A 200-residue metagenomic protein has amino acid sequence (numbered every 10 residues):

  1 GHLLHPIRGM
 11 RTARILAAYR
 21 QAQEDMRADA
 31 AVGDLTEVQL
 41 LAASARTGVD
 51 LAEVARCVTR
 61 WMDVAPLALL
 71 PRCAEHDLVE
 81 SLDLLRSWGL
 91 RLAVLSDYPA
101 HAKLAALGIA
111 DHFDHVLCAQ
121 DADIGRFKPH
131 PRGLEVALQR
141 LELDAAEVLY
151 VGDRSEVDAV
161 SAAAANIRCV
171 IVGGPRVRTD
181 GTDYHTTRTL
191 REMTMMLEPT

Functional and structural regions predicted by a protein language model:
G1-Q21: Active-site neighborhood of HAD-like aspartate-dependent phosphohydrolases
P6-R11, V49-A52, G108-A110, D144: Short coil/loop linkers at secondary-structure junctions
A17-D63: A metal-dependent, Asp-based hydrolase signature
E24-R27, A65-A68, C73, R86 (+2 more regions): A short, structure-level motif marking secondary-structure boundaries and short turns
L35-T36, L70-D77, P129, G133: Soluble or luminal CAZymes and related metallo-dependent hydrolases
E53-R56, D63-A93: Short, acidic loop-to-helix structural element flanking the phosphoryl-transfer center in phosphate-processing enzymes
V79-L84, L90-R91, L95, P99-T200: Asp-based, Mg2+/Mn2+-dependent phosphohydrolase catalytic module
